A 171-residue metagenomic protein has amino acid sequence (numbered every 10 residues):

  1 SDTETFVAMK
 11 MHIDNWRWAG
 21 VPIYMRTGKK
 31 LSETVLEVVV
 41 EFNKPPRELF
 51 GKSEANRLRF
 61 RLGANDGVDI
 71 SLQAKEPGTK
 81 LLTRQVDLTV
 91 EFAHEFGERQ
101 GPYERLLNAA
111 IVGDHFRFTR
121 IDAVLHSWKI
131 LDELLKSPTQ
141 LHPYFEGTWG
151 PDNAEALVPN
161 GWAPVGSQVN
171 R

Functional and structural regions predicted by a protein language model:
S1-R171: Secretory/organelle targeting and membrane-embedding segments
